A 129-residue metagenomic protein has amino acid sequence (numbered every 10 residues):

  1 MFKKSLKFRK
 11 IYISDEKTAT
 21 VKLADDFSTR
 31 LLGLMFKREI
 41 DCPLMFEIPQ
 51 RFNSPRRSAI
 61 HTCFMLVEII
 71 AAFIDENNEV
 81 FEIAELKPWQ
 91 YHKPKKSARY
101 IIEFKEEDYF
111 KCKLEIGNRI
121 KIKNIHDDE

Functional and structural regions predicted by a protein language model:
M1-E129: Compact, glycine-rich, soluble single-domain proteins
